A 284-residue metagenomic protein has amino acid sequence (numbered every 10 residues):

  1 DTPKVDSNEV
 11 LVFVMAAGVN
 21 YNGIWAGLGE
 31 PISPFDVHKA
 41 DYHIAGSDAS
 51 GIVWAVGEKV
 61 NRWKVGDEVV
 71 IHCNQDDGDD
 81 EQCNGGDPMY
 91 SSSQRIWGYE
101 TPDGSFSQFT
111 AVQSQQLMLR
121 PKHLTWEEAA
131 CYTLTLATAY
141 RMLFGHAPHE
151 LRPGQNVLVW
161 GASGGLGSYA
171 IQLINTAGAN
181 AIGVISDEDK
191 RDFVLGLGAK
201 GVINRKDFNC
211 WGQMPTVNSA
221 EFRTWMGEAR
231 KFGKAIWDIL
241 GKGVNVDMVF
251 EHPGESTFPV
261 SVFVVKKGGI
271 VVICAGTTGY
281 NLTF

Functional and structural regions predicted by a protein language model:
T2-V19, P31-N84, Q116, P121-L124: Glycine-rich beta-strand-centered segment in the early N-terminal region that forms part of a ligand/cofactor-binding
W25, S47, Q75-G161, R205-S219: NAD(P)H dinucleotide-binding glycine-rich loop of Rossmann-like/cofactor-binding domains, especially the beta1-alpha1
T138, G165-L166, S256-T257: Hydrophobic/small residue at the entry helix of a nucleotide-binding pocket
R152, V265-K266: Helix-to-beta-strand junctions that scaffold the AdoMet/dcAdoMet cofactor pocket in Class I SAM-dependent enzymes
V159, N175-S256: Adenosine-nucleotide cofactor-binding segment
S163, I171: N-terminal Rossmann NAD(P)H-binding glycine-rich loop of SDR-like oxidoreductase domains
G269: Glycine-centered, small-residue-biased loops immediately flanking beta-strands in adenine/cofactor-binding cores
T277-F284: Rossmann-fold NAD(P)-binding glycine/threonine-rich loop
